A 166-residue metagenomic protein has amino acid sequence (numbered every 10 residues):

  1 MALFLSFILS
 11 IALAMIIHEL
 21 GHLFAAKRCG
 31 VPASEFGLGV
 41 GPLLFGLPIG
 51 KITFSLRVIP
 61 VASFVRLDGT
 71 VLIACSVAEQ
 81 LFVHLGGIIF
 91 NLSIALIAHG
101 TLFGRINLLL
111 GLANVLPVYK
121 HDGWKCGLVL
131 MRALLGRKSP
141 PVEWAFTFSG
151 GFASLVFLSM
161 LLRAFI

Functional and structural regions predicted by a protein language model:
M1-I166: Hydrophobic transmembrane alpha-helices and their immediate loop junctions in multi-pass integral membrane proteins
